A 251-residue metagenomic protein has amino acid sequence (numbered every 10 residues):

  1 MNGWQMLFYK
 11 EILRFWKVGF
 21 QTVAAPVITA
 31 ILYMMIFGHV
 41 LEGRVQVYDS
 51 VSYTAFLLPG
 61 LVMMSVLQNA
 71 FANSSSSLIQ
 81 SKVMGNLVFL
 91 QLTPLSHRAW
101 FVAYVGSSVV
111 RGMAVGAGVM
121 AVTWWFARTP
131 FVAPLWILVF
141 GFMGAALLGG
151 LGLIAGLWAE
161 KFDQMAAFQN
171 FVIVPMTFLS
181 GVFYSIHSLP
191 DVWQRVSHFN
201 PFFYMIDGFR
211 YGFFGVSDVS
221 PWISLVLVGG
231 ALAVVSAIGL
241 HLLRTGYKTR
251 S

Functional and structural regions predicted by a protein language model:
M1-L135, V139-S251: Hydrophobic transmembrane alpha-helices and immediately adjacent juxtamembrane helices of multi-pass inner-membrane
